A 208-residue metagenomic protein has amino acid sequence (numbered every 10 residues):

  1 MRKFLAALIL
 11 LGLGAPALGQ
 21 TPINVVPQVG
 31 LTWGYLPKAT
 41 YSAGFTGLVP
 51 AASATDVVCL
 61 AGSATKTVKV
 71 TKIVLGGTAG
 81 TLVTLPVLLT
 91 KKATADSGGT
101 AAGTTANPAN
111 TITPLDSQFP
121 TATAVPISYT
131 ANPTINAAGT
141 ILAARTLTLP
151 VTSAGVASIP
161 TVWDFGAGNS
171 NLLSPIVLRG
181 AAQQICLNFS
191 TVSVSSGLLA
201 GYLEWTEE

Functional and structural regions predicted by a protein language model:
M1-F4: Positively charged n-region of N-terminal signal peptides that target proteins for export
L11: Active-site bordering "gate/hinge" segments that shape substrate access to catalytic or cofactor-binding pockets
A17-G19: Boundary at the C-terminal end of the N-terminal hydrophobic targeting segment
T21-W33: Short N-terminal segments immediately surrounding and downstream of signal-peptide cleavage
G30-E208: Beta-strand-centric surfaces of beta-sandwich/beta-rich domains
